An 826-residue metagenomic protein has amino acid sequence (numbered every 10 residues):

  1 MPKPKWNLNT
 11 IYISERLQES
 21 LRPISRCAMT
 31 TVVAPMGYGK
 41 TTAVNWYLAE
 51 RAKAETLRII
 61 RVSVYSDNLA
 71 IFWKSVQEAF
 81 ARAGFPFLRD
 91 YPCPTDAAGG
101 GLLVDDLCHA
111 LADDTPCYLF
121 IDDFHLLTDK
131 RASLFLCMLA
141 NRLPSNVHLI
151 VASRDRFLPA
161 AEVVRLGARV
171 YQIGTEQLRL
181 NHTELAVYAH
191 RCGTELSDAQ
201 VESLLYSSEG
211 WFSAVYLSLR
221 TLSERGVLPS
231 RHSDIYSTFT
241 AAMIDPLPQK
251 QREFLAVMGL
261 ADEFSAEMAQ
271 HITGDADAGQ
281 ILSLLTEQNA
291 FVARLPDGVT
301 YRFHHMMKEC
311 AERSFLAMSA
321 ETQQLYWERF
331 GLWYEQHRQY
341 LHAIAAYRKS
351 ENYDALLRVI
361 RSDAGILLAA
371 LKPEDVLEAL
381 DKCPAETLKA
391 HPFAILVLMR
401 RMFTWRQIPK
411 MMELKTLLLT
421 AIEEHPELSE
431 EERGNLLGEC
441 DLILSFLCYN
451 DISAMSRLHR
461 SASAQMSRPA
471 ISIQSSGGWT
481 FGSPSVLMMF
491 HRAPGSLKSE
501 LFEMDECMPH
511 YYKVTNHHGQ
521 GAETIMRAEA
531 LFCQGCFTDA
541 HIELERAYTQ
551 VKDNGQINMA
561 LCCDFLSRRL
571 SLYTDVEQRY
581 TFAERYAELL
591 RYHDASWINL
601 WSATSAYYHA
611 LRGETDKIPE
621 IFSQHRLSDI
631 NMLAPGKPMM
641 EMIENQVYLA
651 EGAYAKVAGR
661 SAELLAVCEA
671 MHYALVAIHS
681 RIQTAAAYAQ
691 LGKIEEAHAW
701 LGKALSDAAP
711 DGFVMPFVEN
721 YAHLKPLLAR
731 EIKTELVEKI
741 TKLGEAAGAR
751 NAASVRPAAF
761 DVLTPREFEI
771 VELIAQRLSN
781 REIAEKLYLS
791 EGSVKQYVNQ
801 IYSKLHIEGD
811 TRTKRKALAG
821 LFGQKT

Functional and structural regions predicted by a protein language model:
T30-R61: P-loop NTPase Walker A phosphate-binding motif
T42-W46, Y118, R131-S203, S207 (+3 more regions): Alpha-helical sensor/transducer elements of the RecA-like P-loop NTPase core
N45, A199, S237-L316, L325: C-terminal boundary/linker of central alpha/beta nucleotide-binding cores
L107-A132: Conserved P-loop NTPase "ATPase switch" module shared by AAA+ and STAND
A317, E321-F393, R401, K410 (+1 more regions): Extended alpha-helical scaffolding segments used for macromolecular assembly and cargo binding
L341-H342, N352-Y353, L428-G438, P469-V486 (+8 more regions): Alpha-solenoid helical repeat architecture
T387-C563: Internal alpha-solenoid helical repeat scaffolds
R777-K816: Recognition helix of helix-turn-helix DNA-binding domains
